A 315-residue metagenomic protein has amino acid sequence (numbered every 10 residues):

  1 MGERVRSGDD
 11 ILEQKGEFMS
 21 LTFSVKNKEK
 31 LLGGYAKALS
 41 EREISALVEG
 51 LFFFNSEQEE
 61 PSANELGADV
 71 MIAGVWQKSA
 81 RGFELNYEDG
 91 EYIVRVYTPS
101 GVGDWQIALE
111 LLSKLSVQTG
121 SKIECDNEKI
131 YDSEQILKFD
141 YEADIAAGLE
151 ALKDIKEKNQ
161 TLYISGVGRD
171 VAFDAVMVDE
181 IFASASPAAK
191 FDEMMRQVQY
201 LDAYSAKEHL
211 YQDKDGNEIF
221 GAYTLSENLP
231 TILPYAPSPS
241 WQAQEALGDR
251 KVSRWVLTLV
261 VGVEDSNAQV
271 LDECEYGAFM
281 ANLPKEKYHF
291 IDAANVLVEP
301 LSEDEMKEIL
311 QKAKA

Functional and structural regions predicted by a protein language model:
M1, S7-G8: A cross-taxon signal for low-complexity, glycine/charged-rich
G8-F18: Short, Lys/Arg-enriched N-terminal segments with co-localized hydrophobic residues within the first ~10-30 amino acids
G16-N64, E157-S186, E308-A315: Short, extreme N-terminal segment that most often corresponds to the first beta-strand
K28-K30, Y97-G103, V117, D213-D215 (+3 more regions): Short, flexible beta-strand-to-coil junctions
R42-G103, I232, L257: Short, intrinsically disordered low-complexity segments
A80-P187: Internal, hydrophobic cores of structured domains that mediate oligomerization or house catalytic pockets within large
K138-T258: Aromatic/basic-lined ligand-recognition segments that form π-stacking hydrophobic pockets flanked by Lys/Arg to engage
L247-A315: Extended, charged low-complexity segments that frequently continue into or abut oligomerization scaffolds
